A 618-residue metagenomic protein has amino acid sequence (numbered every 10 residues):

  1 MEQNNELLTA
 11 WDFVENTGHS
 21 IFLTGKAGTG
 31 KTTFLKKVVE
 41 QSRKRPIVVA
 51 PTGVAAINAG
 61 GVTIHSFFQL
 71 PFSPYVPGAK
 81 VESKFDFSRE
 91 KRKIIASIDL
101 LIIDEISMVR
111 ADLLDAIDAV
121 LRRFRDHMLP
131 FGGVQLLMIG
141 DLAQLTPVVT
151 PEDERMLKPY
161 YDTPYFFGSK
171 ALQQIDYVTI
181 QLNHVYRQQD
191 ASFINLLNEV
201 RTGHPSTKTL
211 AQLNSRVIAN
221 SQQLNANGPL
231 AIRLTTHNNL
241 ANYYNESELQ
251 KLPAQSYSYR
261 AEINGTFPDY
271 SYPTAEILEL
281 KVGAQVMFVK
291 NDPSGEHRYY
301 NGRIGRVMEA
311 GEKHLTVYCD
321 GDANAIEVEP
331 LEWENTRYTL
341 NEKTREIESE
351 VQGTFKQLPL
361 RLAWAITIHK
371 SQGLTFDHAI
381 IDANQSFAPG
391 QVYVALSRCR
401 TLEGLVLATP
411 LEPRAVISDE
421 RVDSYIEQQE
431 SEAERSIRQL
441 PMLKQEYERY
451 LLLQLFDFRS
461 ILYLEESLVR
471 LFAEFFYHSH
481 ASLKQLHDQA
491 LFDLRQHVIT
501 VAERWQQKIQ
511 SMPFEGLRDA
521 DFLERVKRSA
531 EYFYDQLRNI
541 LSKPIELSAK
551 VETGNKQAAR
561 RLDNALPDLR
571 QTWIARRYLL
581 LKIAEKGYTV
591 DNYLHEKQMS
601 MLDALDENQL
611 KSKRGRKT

Functional and structural regions predicted by a protein language model:
M1-T618: Conserved ATP-binding/catalytic motifs of P-loop helicase motor domains
